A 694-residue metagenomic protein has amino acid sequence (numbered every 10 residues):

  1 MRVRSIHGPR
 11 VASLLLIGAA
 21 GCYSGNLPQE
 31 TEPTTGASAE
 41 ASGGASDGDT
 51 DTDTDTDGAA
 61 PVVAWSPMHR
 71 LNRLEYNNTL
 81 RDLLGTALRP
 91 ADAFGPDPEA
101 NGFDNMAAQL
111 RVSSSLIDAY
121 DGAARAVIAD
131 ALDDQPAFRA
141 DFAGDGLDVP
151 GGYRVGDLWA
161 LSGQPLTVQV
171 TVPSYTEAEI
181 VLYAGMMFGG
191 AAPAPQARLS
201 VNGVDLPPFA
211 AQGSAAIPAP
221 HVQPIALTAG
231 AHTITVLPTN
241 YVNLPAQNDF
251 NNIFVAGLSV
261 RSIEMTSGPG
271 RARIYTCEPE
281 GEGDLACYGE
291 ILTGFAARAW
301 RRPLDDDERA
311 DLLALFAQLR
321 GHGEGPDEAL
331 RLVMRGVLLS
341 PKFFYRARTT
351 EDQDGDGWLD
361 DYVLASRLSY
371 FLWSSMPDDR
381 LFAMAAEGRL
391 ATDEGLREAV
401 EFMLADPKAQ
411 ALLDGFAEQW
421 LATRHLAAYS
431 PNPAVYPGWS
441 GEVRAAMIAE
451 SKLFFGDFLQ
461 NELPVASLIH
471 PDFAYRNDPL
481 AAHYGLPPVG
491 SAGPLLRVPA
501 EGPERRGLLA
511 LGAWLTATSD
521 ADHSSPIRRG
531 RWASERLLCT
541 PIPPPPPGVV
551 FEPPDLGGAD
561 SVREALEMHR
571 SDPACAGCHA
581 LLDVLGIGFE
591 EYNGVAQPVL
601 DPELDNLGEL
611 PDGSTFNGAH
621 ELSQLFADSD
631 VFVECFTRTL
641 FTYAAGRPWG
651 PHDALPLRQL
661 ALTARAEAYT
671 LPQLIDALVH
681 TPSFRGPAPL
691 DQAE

Functional and structural regions predicted by a protein language model:
M1-A20: Sec-dependent bacterial lipoprotein signal peptides
L15-G21, A422, H680: Hydrophobic membrane-targeting signal helices
I17-V62: Ser/Thr-rich, Pro/Gly/Ala-heavy low-complexity intrinsically disordered linkers and tails of secreted extracellular
A60, W65-L71, E75-N77, R81-L84: N-terminal module-boundary/linker segments of secreted carbohydrate-active enzymes
P61, R81-V168, E179, Y183-T642 (+3 more regions): Active-site substrate-binding loop specific to GH73 endo-beta-N-acetylglucosaminidase modules in bacterial autolysins
Y175-E177: Short coil/turn motif common to extracellular beta-sandwich-like domains
A644-W649: Axial heme c-ligation environment in periplasmic c-type cytochrome domains
